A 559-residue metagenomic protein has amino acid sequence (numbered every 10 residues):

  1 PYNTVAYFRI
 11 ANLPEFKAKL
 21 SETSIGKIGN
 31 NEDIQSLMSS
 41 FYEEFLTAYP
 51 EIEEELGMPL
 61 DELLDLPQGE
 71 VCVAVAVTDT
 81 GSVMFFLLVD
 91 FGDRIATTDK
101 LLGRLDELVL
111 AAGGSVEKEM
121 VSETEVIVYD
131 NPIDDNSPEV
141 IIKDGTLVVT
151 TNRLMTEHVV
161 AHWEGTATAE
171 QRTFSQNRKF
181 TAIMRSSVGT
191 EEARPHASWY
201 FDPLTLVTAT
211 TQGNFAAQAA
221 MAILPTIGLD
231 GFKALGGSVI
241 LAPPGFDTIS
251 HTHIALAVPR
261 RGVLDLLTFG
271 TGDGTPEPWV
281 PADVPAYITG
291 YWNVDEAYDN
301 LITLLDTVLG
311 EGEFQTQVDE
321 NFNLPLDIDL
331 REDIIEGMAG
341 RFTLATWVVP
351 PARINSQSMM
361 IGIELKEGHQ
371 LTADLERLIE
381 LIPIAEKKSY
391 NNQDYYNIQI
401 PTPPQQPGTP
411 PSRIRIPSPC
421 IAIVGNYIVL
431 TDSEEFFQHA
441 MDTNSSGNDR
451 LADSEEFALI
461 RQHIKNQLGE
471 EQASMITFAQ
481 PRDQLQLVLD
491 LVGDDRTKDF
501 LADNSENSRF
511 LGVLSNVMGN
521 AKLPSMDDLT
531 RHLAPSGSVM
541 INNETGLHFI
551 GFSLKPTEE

Functional and structural regions predicted by a protein language model:
P1-V128, P132, S175-G236, L241 (+6 more regions): Structural boundary/hinge residues at secondary-structure and domain interfaces
K17, T168, M526-D527: Extracellular or lumenal secretory-pathway regions
V116-M120, P138-I141, V239-L241, I384-S389 (+3 more regions): Short, exposed beta-strand/loop patches in secreted or surface proteins that constitute
S122-N136, Q393-I416: Short, Gly/Ser/Thr-enriched beta-strand-loop segments that form substrate-interacting elements of hydrolase/peptidase
N136-T210, P410-L511: A conserved glycine-rich beta-strand in the N-terminal activation segment of trypsin-fold
M359-I363, Y427: Ordered core of a single globular domain
E364-Y396, N444-D453: Active/binding-pocket-proximal capping segment
K522-E559: C-terminal regions of mature proteins
